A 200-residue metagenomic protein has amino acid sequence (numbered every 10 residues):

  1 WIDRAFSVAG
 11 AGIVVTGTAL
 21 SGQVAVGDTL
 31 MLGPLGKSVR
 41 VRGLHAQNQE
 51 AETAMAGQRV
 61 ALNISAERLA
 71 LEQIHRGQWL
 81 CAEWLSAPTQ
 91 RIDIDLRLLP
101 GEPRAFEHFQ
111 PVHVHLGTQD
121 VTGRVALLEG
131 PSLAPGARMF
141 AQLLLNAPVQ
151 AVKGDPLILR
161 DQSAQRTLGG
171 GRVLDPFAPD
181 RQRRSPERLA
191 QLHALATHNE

Functional and structural regions predicted by a protein language model:
W1-E102: Conserved catalytic-core segments of large NTP-driven translation/proteostasis enzymes
A66-E200: C-terminal effector modules of nucleic-acid-centric enzymes and ribosome-associated factors
